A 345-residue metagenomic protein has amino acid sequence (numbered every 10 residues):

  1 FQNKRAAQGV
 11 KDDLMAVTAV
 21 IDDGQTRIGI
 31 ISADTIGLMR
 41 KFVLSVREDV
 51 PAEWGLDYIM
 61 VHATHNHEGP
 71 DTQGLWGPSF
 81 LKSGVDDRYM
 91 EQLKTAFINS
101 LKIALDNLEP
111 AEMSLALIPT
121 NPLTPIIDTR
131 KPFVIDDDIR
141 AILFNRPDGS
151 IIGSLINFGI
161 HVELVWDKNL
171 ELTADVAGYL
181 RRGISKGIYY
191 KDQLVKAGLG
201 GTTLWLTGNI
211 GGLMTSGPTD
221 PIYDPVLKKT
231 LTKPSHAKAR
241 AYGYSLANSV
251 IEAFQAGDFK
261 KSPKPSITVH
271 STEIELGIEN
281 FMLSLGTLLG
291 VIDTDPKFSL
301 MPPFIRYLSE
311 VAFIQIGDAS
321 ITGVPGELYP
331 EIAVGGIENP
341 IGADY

Functional and structural regions predicted by a protein language model:
F1-Y345: Non-catalytic substrate/cofactor recognition surfaces at enzyme active-site rims
